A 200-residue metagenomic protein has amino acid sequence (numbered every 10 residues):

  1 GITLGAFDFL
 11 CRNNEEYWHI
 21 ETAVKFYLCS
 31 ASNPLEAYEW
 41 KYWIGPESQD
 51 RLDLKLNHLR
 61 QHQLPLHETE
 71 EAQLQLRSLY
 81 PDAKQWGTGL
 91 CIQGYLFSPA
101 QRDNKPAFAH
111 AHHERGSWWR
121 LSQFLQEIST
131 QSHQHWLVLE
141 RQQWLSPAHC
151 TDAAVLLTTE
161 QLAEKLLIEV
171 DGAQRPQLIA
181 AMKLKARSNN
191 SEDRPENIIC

Functional and structural regions predicted by a protein language model:
G1-C200: Intrinsically disordered, low-complexity Ser/Thr/Pro/Gly-rich regulatory segments
